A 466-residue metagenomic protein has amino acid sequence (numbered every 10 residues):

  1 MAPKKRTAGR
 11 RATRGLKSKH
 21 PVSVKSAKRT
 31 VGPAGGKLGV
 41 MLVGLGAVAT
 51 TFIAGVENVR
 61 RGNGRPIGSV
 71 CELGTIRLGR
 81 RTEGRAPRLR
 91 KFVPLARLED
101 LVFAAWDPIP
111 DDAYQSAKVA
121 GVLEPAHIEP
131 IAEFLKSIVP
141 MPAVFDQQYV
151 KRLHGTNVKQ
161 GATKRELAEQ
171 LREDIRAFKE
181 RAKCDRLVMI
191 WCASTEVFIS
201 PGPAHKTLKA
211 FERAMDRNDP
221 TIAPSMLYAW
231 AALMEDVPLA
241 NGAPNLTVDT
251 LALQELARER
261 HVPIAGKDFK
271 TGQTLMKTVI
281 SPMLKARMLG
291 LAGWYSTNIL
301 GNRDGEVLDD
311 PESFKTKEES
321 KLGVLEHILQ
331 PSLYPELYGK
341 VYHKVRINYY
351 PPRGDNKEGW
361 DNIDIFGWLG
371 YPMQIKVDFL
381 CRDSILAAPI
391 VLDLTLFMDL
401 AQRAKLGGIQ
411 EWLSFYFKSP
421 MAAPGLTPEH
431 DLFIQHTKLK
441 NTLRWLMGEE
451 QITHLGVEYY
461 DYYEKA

Functional and structural regions predicted by a protein language model:
M1-P21: Polybasic, lysine-enriched low-complexity intrinsically disordered terminal tails
V22-A243, T247-E259, Q273-S281, Q374-A466: Metallocofactor- and cofactor-centric catalytic cores in central/energy metabolism, strongly enriched
Y114, Y149, Y228, Y295 (+8 more regions): Sequence-level detector for tyrosine residue identity
D236-V237, V262, M288-L289: Short glycine/serine/threonine/alanine-rich loop segments
N245-R260, I299-D310, H327-E336, G354-G367 (+2 more regions): Short flexible/disordered coil segments
A265-K267, T271-E336: Conserved anion/nucleotide-ligand pocket segment
S320-E411: Glycine-rich, aromatic-lined ligand/substrate-binding cores of catalytic and carbohydrate-binding domains
